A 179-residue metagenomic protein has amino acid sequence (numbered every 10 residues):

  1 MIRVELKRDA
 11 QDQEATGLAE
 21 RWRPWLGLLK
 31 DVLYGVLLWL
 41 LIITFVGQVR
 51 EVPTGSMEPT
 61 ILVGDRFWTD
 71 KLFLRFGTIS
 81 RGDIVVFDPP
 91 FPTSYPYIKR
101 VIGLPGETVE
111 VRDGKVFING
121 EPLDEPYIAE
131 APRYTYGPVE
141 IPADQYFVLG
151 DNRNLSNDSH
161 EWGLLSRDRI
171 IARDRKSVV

Functional and structural regions predicted by a protein language model:
M1-P96, R167-V179: Protein maturation boundaries and topogenic segments
T60, G77-S80, I102, V109-E110 (+2 more regions): Extracellular/periplasmic catalytic domains that process cell-envelope and extracellular macromolecules
D65, S80-I84, E107, Q145 (+1 more regions): Structural motif
L72, P90, G114, D151-N152: Short, surface-exposed secondary-structure boundary micro-motifs
P96-F117, E121: Mid-length scaffold segments of soluble, non-membrane domains
I118-Y134: PP2C/PPM family metal-dependent serine/threonine protein phosphatase catalytic domain, recognizing the conserved
E140-S177: Beta-strand-rich cores of mature extracytoplasmic or soluble domains
